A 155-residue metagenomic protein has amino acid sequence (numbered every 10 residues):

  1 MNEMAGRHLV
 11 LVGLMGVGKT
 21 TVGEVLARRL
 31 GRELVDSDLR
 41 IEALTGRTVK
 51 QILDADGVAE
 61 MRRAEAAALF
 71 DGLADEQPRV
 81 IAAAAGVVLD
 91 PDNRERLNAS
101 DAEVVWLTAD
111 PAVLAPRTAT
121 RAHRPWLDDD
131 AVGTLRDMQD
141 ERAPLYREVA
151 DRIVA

Functional and structural regions predicted by a protein language model:
M1-G6, V25, R29, E103 (+1 more regions): NTP-dependent small-molecule kinase module
A5-L9, E76-P78: Pre-Walker A (Motif I) flank of P-loop NTPase domains
L14-V17: P-loop (Walker A) phosphate-binding loop of NTP-binding proteins
T20: Walker A/P-loop
E24, D92-E95, P116-A119: Short amphipathic alpha-helical segments
D36-N98, H123, R136, L145: ATP-dependent small-molecule kinase phosphotransfer cores that center on conserved nucleotide phosphate-binding segments
A99-L145: A glycine- and Lys/Arg-enriched "phosphate-lid" helix/loop adjacent to the NTP-binding pocket of small-molecule kinases
